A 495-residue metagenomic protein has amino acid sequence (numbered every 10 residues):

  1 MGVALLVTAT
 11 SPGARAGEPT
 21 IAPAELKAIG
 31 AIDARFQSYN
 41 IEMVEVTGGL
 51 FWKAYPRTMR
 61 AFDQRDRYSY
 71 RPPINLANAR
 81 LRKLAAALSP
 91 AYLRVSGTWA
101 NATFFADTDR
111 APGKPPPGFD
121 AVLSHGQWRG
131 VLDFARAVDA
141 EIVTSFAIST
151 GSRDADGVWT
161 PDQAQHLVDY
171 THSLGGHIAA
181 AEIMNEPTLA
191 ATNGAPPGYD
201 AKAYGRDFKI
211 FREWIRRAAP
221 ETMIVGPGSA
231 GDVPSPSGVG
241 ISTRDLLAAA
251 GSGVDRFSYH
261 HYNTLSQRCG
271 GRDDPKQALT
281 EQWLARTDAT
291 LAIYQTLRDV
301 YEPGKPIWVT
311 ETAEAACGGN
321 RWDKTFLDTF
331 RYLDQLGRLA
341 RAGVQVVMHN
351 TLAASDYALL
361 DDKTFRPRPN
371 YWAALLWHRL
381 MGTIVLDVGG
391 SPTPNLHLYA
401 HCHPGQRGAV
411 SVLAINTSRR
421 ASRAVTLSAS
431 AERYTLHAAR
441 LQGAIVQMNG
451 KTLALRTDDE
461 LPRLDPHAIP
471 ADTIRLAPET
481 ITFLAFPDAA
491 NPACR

Functional and structural regions predicted by a protein language model:
M1-A9: Bacterial N-terminal signal peptides
G13-I183, P187-G240, L247-R256, A292-Q295 (+4 more regions): Non-catalytic accessory regions flanking glycosidase/transglycosidase catalytic cores in CAZymes
P187, A191-Y199, P236, H260-L291: Substrate-binding/catalytic cleft of secreted carbohydrate-active enzymes, primarily glycoside hydrolases
